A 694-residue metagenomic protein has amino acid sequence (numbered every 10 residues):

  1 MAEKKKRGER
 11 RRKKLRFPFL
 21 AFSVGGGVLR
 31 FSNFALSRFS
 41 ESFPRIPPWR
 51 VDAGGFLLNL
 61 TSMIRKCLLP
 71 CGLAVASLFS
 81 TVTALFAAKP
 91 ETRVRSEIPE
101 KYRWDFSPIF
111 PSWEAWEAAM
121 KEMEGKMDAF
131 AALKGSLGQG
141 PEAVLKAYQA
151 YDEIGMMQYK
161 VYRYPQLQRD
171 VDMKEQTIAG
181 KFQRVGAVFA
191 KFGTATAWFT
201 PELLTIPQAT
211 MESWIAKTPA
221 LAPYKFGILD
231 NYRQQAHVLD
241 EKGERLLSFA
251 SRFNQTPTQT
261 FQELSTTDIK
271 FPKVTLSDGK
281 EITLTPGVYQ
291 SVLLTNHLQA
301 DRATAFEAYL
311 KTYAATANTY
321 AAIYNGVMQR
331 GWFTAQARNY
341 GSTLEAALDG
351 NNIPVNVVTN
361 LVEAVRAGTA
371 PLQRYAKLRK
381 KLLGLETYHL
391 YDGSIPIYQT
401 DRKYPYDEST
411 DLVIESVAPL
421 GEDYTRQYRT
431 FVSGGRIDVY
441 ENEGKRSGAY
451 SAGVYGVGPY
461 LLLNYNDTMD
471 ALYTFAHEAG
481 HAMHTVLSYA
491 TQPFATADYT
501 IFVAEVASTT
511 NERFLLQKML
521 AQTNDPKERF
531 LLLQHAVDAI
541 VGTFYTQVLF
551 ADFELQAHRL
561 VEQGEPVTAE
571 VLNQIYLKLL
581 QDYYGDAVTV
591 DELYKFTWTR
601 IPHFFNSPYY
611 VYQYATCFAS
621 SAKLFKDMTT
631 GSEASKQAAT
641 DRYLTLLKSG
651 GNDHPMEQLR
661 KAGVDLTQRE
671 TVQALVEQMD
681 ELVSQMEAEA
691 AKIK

Functional and structural regions predicted by a protein language model:
L60-G72: Bacterial N-terminal signal peptides that target proteins for export
P70-T81: Bacterial N-terminal signal peptides
L85-Q399, K578, E689-K692: A well-structured
S96-I98, S107-P111, L203, K225-V238 (+9 more regions): C-terminal, non-catalytic "cap/extension" segments appended to globular domains
D392, I397-Y455, T468-M469: Auxiliary, metal-adjacent structural segments of Zn-dependent hydrolase domains
Y460-F475: Short pre-active-site segment immediately N-terminal to the catalytic Zn-binding motif
T485-V506: Post-HEXXH active-site segment of zinc metalloproteases
